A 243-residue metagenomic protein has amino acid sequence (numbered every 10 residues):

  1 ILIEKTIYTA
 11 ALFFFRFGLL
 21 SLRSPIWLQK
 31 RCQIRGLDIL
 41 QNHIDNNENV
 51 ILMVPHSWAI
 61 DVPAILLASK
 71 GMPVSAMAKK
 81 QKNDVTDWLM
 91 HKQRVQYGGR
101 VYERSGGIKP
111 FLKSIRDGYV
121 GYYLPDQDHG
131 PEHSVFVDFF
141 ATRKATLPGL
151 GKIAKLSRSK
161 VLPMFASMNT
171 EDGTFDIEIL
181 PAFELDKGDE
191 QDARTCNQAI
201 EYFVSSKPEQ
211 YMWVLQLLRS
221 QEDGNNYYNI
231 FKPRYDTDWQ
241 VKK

Functional and structural regions predicted by a protein language model:
I1-V54, D87-K92, G98, I177 (+1 more regions): Membrane-anchoring hydrophobic helices of lipid-metabolizing enzymes
L2-K5, T9, K92-Q96, Q191 (+2 more regions): A non-catalytic, amphipathic alpha-helix used as a structural packing/dimerization or gating element in enzyme scaffolds
E4-K5, P25-K30, V54-H56, P73-A76 (+2 more regions): Short acidic/polar alpha-helix capping motifs at helix-coil junctions
L12, N46-S105, D117, E132-V135 (+1 more regions): Catalytic core of membrane glycerolipid acyltransferases/transacylases, capturing the structured, soluble-facing
K30-Q33, N83, V101-R104, R143-K144 (+1 more regions): A conditional alpha-helix N-cap/helix-loop micro-motif detector
D38, W58, G151: Active-site phosphate/pyrophosphate-handling residues
Q41-D45, S69, P73, S105-K243: Non-catalytic C-terminal accessory region of glycerolipid acyltransferases and related lyso-lipid remodeling enzymes
